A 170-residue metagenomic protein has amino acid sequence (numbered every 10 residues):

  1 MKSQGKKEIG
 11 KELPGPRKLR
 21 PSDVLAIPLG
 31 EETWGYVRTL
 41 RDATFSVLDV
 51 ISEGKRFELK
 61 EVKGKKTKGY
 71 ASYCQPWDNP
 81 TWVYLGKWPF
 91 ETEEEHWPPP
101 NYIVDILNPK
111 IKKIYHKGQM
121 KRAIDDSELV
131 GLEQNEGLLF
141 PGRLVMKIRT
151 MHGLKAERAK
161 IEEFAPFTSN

Functional and structural regions predicted by a protein language model:
M1-V47: Short N-terminal edge-element motif at the start of the domain
R17-R20, R38-R41, R56, R122 (+3 more regions): Arginine residue identity/basic-tract feature
V24, V37, V47-V50, V62 (+4 more regions): Extended aliphatic helical segments
L29, G35, D49, K55-E58 (+4 more regions): Generic marker of "main functional regions" within proteins
S46-Y70: Short solvent-exposed strand/turn elements
G69-N170: Beta-strand-rich cores of mature extracytoplasmic or soluble domains
